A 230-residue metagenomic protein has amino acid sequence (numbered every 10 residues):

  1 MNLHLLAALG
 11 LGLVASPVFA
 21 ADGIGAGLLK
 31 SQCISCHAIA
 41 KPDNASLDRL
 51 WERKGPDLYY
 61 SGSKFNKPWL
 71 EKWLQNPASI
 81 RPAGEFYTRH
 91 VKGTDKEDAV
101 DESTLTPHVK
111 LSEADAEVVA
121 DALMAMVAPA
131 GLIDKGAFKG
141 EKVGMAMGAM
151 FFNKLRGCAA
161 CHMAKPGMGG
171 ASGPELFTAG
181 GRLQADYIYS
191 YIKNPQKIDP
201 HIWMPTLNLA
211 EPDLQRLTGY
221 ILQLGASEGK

Functional and structural regions predicted by a protein language model:
M1-A7: Bacterial N-terminal signal peptides that target proteins for export
A15-P17: N-terminal signal peptide c-region/cleavage motif recognized by signal peptidases
A20-S46, L132-G136, G140-A164: Sequence/structural segment immediately N-terminal to covalent heme-attachment motifs in c-type and related
A21-K30, K54-S63, T106-L111, A146-K154 (+2 more regions): Flexible gly/pro/ser-rich segments immediately N-terminal to CXXCH heme-c attachment motifs in exported/periplasmic
A26, I34, A40-W73, F86-A99 (+1 more regions): Gly/Gly-Pro-rich "capping" loops immediately C-terminal to redox-active cysteine motifs in periplasmic/lumenal
A38, S63, Q75-S79, M124-G131 (+2 more regions): Sec-exported extracytoplasmic/periplasmic mature domains
K67-Q75, S79, A116-A120, A185-K193 (+2 more regions): An amphipathic alpha-helix signature
D95-D134, T206-K230: C-terminal capping alpha-helices of c-type cytochrome domains
